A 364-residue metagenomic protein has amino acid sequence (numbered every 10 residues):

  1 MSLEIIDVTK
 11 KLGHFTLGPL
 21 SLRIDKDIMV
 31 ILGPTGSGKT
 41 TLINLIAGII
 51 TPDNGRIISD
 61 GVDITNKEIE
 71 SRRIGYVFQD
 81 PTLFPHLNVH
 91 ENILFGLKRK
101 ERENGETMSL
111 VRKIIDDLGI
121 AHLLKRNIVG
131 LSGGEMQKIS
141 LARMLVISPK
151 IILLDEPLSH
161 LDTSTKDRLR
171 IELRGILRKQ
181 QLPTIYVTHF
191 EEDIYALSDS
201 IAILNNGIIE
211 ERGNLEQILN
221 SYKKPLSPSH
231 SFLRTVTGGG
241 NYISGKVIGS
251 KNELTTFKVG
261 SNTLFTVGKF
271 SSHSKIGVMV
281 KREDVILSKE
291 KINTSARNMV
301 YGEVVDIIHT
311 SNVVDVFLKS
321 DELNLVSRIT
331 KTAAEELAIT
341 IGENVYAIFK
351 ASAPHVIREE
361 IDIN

Functional and structural regions predicted by a protein language model:
G55-D63: Conserved ABC transporter NBD signature motif
D63, G105-L123, R174-G175: Conserved ABC ATPase "signature" region
D63-Y76, D80, R99: ABC ATPase NBD coupling module
N127-L131, E135: Conserved ABC ATPase signature
V146-K150: A short, proline-enriched helix->beta-strand linker immediately N-terminal to the Walker B motif in ABC-type P-loop
R178, T188-F257: Internal alpha/beta loop-helix hairpins
S261-I308, R328-N364: Glycine/charge-rich catalytic "coupling/switch" loops of P-loop NTPases
